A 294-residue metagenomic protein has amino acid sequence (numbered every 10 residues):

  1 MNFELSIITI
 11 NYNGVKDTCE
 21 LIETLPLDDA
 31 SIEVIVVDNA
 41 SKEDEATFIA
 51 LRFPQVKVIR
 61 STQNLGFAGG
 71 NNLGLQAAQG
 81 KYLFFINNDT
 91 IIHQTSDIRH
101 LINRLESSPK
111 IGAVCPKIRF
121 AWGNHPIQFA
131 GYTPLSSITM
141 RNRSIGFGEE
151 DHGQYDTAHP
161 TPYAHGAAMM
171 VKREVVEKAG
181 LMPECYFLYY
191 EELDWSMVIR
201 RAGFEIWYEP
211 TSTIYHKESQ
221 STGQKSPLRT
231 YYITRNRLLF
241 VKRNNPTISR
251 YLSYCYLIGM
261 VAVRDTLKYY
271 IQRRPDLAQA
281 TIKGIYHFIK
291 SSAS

Functional and structural regions predicted by a protein language model:
V15, T24, D38-T47, Q63: A conserved acidic beta->alpha catalytic loop
E23-I32: Short, acidic, metal-binding catalytic loop of nucleotide-sugar glycosyltransferases
D44, T90-R104: Acidic donor-binding/catalytic loop of UDP-sugar-dependent glycosyltransferases, especially processive GT2
S61-A78, N88: Glycine-rich, basic loop-to-helix element that forms the pyrophosphate-binding segment of sugar-nucleotide handling
L83: Short aromatic/hydrophobic "clamp" motif used to bind/position activated sugar donors
R99-G180, C185: Acidic/His-rich active-site region of diverse nucleotide-sugar glycosyltransferases
E177-L188, L193-Y215: Catalytic donor-sugar/metal-binding loop of nucleotide-sugar-dependent glycosyltransferases
L228-N236, T247-S294: Non-catalytic, C-terminal membrane-associated alpha-helical segments of glycosyltransferases
